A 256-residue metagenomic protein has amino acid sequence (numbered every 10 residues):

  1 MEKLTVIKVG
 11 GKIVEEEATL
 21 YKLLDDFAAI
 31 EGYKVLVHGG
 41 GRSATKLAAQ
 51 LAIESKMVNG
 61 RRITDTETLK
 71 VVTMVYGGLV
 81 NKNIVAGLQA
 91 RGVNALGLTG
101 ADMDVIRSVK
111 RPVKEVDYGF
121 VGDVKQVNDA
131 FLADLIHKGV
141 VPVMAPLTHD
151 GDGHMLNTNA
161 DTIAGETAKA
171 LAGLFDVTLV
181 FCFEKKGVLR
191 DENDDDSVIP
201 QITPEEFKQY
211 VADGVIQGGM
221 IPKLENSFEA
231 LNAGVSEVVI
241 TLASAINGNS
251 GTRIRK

Functional and structural regions predicted by a protein language model:
M1-K256: C-terminal catalytic "cap/lid" subdomain
